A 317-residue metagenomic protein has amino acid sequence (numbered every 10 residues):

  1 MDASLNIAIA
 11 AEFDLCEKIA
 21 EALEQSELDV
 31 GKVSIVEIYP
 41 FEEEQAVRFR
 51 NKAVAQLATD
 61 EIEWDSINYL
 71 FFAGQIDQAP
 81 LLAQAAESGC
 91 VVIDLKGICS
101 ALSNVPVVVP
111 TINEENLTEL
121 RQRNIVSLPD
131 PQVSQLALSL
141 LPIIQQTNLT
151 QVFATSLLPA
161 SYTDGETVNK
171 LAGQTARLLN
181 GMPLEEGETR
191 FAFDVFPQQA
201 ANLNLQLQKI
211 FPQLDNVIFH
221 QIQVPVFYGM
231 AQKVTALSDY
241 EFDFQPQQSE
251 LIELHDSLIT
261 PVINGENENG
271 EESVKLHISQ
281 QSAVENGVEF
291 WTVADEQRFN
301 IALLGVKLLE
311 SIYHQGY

Functional and structural regions predicted by a protein language model:
M1-E185, N216, S282-V284, V306 (+1 more regions): N-terminal Rossmann-like NAD(P) cofactor-binding subdomain of oxidoreductases, focused on the glycine-rich
S4, Q122-R123, R190-A192, G229-K233 (+1 more regions): Short, solvent-exposed beta-strand edge segments and adjacent coil->beta transition regions
A20, E24, N204-Q208, P212 (+1 more regions): Generic solvent-exposed, charged/amphipathic alpha-helical segments that serve as macromolecular interface scaffolds
Y39-F41, P131-Q132, S156-T163, P197-Q199 (+2 more regions): Glycine-rich beta-alpha junction loops
G165, N169-K170, E186-P197, V226-A231 (+1 more regions): Active-site-proximal catalytic alpha-helix in oxidoreductases
E188-F227: Oxyanion-binding "anion nests"
V217-Y317: C-terminal active-site/capping subdomain that shapes the small-molecule cofactor and substrate pocket of enzyme
